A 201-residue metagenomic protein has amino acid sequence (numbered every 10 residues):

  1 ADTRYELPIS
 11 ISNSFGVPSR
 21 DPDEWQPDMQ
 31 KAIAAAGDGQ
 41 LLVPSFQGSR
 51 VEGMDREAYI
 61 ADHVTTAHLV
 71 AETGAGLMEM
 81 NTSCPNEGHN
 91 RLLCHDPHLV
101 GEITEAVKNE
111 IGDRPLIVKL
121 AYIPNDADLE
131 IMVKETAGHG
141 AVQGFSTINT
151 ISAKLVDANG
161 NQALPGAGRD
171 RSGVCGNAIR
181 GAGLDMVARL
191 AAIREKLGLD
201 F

Functional and structural regions predicted by a protein language model:
A1-G140: Active-site entrance/lid segments in N-terminal catalytic domains of soluble metabolic enzymes
P85-H95, M132-L199: Glycine/Thr-rich beta-alpha phosphate-binding loop at enzyme active sites
L120, D200-F201: Glycine-rich anion-binding loop/nest that anchors nucleotide
